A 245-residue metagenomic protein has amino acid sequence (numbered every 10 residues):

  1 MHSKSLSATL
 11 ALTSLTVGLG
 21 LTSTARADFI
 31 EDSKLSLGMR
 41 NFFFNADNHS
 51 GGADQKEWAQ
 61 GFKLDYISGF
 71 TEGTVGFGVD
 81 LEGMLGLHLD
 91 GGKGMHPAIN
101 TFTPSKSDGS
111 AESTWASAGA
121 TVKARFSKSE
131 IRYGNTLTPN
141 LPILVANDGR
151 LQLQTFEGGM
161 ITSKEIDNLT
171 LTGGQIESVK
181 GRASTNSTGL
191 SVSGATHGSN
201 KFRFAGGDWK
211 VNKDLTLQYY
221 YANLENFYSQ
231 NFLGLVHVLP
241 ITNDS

Functional and structural regions predicted by a protein language model:
T16-T138, S163: Beta-barrel outer-membrane channel/assembly domains of diderm bacteria
L35, G73-F77, K128-R132, N168-T172 (+3 more regions): Repeated loop/turn-to-beta-strand initiation elements of outer-membrane beta-barrel proteins
L37-N41, V79-G83, I131-N135, G173-E177 (+4 more regions): Transmembrane beta-barrel strands of outer-membrane/channel proteins
F42-N48, M84-H88, T138-N147, I176-R182 (+2 more regions): Sequence/structural signature of outer-membrane beta-barrel proteins
D47-Q55, S105-S113, L144-R150, L190-G198 (+1 more regions): Outer-membrane beta-barrel domain signature
N48-A53, D90-M95, P142-L151, R182-L190 (+1 more regions): Outer-membrane beta-barrel translocator domains and adjoining extracellular loop/strand segments of Gram-negative
K56, F126, T138, R150-L153 (+3 more regions): Solvent-exposed loop/turn segments connecting transmembrane beta-strands in outer-membrane beta-barrel proteins
F62-G69, A120-F126, E157-I166, G194-K213 (+1 more regions): Feature captures outer-membrane beta-barrel proteins of Gram-negative bacteria and organelles
